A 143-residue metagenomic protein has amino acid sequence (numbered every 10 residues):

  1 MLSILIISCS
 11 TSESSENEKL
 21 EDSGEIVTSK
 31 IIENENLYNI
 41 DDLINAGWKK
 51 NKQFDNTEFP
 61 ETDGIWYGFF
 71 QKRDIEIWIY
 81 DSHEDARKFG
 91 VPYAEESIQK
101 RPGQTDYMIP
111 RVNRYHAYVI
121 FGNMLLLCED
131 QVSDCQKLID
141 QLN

Functional and structural regions predicted by a protein language model:
M1-L2: Sec-dependent N-terminal signal peptides
L5-S8: C-terminal motif of bacterial Sec signal peptides marking the signal peptidase cleavage site
S10-S12: Bacterial signal peptide processing site
N17-D41: Post-signal peptide N-terminal segment of mature Sec-exported envelope proteins
K19-G24, Q71-K72, I120: Acidic/histidine-rich, surface-exposed loop or edge segments in extracytoplasmic proteins
E25-K30, R73-I79, N123-E129: Second-shell loop/turn segments in exported
E33-R111: Short, solvent-exposed recognition patches
G103-N143: A short, solvent-exposed beta-edge/loop patch
